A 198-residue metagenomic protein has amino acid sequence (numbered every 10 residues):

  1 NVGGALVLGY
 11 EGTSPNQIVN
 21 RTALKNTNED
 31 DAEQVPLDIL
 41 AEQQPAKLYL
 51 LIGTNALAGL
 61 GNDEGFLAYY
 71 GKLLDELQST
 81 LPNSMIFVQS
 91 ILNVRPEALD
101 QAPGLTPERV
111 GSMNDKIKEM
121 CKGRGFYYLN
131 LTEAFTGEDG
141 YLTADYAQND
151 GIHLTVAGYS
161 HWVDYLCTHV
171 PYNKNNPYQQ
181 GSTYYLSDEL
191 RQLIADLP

Functional and structural regions predicted by a protein language model:
N1-A68: Conserved SGNH/GDSL esterase-like catalytic core that processes O-acyl groups on lipids and polysaccharides
V7-G9, V88, N130: Structural signal for conserved beta-strand scaffold positions within catalytic alpha/beta enzyme cores
L40, L74-S79, K118-C121: N-terminal cationic-hydrophobic initiation segments that often serve targeting/anchoring roles
Q43-L48, L81-I86, K122-Y127: Loop/turn elements at helix/coil->beta-strand transitions in domains of secreted/extracellular proteins
Y49-L57, D75-G111, E133: Active-site segments of SGNH/GDSL-like serine hydrolases that catalyze O-acetyl group transfer/hydrolysis on lipids
D63-L73, V110-M113: Charged helix-capping and loop-helix junction motifs
G71, Q78, R191-I194: Residue-level detector of alpha-helical secondary structure
N93-P198: Catalytic His-Asp segment of secreted/periplasmic serine-dependent ester chemistry enzymes
